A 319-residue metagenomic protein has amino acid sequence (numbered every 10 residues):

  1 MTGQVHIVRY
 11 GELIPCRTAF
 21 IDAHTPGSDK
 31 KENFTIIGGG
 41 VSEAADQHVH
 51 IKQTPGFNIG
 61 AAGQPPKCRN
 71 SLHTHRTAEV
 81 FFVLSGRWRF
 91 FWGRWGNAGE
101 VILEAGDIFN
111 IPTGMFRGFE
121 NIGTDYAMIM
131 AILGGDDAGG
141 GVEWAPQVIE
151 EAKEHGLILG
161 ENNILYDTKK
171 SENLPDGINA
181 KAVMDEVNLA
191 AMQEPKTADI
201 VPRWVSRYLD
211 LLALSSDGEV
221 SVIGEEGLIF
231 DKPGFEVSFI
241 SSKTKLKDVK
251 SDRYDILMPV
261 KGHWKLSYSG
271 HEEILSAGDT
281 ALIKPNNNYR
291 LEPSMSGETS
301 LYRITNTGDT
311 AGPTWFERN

Functional and structural regions predicted by a protein language model:
M1-P55, L159-K247, N319: A short, N-terminal "cap"/entry segment at the start of jelly-roll beta-barrel domains of the cupin/DSBH fold
Q47-K52, R69-H75, W92, E100-V101 (+5 more regions): Short histidine-centered beta-strand/loop micro-motifs that create catalytic or ligand/metal-coordination sites
G56, A61-P65, T74-R94, I132-G134 (+1 more regions): Short, conserved beta-strand element in jelly-roll/cupin
C68, R76-T77, M115-F116, D125 (+3 more regions): A generic "binding-loop/recognition-motif" signal
R94-P112, S269-N286: Short acidic-glycine-tyrosine-enriched beta hairpin
F116-E194, R290, S294-N319: Double-stranded beta-helix
I240-L246, I256-S269, A277, N288-P293: Long compositionally biased, domain-poor regions of proteins
